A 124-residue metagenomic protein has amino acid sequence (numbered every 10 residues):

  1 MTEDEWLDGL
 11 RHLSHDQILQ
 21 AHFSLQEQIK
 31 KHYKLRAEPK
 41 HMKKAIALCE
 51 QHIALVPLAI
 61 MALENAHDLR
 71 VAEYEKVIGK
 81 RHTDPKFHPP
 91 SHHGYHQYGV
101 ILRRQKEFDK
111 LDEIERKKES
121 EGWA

Functional and structural regions predicted by a protein language model:
M1-H15: DNA-contacting interfaces and partner/effector-binding or oligomerization modules in DNA-centric proteins
H12, V77-T83: Internal amphipathic alpha-helical repeat/solenoid segments
D16-E75, H88-I101: Amphipathic alpha-helical repeat scaffolds of TPR domains
E50-A54, F108-A124: TPR/TPR-like (Sel1-like) alpha-helical repeat modules
H82-L111, R116: Short, solvent-exposed linear motifs at loop/edge-of-secondary-structure regions
